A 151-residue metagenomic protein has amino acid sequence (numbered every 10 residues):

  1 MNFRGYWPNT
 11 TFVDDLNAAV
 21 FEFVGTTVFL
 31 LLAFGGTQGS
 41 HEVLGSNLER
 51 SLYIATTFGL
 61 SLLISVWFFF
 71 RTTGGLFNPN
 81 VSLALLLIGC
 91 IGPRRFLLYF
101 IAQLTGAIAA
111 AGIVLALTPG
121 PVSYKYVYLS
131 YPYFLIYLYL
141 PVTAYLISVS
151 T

Functional and structural regions predicted by a protein language model:
M1-T151: Membrane-interface helix-loop junctions and terminal tails of multi-pass membrane proteins
